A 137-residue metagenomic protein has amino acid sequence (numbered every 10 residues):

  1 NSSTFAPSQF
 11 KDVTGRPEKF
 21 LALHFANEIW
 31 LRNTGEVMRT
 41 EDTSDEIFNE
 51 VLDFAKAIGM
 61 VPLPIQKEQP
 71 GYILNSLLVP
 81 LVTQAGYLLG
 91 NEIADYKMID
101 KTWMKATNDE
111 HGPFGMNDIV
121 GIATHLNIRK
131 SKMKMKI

Functional and structural regions predicted by a protein language model:
N1-K67, G71-S76: Rossmann-fold dinucleotide-binding core
M38, D42, L63-I137: Substrate-binding/catalytic subdomain of NAD(P)-dependent oxidoreductase enzymes
